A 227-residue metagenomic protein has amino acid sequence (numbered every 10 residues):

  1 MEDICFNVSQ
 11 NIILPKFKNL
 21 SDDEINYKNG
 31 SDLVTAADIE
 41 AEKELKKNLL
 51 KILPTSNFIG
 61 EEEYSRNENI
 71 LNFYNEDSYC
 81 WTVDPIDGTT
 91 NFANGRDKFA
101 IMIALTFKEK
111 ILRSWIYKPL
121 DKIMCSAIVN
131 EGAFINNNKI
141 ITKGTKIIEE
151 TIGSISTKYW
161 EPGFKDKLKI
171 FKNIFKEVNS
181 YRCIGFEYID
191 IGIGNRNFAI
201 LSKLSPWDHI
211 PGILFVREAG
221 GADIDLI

Functional and structural regions predicted by a protein language model:
M1-I86: N-terminal subdomain of lithium-sensitive/metallo-dependent phosphomonoesterases centered on the IMPase/IPPase/PAP
I13, D38, L49, T89 (+5 more regions): Residue-level signal for inorganic ion chemistry
I39, E62, P85-G88, P119 (+3 more regions): Generic detector of well-ordered alpha-helical packing
G60-E62, N137, R182: Short loop/edge segments at beta-strand edges and connector loops that shape dinucleotide/nucleotide cofactor-binding
L71-F134: DPxDG-like acidic metal-binding loop motif
I135-I141: A structural micro-motif at secondary-structure boundaries
K143-I227: An extended, acidic
